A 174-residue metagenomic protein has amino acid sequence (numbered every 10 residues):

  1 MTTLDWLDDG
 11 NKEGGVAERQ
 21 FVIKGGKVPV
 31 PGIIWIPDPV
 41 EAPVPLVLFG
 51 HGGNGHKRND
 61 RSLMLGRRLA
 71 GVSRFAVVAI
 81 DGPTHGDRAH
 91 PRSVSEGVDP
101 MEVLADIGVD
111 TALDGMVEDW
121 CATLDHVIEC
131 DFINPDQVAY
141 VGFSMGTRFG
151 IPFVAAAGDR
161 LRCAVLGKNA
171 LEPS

Functional and structural regions predicted by a protein language model:
M1-A42: N-terminal cap/lid segment of alpha/beta-hydrolase-fold proteins
A42-G52: Short beta-strand element of the alpha/beta-hydrolase
V44-P45, S73-F75, R160-R162: Loop/turn elements at helix/coil->beta-strand transitions in domains of secreted/extracellular proteins
G50, I80-G82, G167: Alpha/beta-hydrolase
N54-G66, G82: The serine-hydrolase catalytic nucleophile loop
L69-H90: Conserved alpha/beta-hydrolase
S95-D131: Alpha/beta-hydrolase active-site loop
E118-S174: Primarily recognizes the serine-hydrolase "nucleophile elbow" in alpha/beta-hydrolase and SGNH/GDSL folds
